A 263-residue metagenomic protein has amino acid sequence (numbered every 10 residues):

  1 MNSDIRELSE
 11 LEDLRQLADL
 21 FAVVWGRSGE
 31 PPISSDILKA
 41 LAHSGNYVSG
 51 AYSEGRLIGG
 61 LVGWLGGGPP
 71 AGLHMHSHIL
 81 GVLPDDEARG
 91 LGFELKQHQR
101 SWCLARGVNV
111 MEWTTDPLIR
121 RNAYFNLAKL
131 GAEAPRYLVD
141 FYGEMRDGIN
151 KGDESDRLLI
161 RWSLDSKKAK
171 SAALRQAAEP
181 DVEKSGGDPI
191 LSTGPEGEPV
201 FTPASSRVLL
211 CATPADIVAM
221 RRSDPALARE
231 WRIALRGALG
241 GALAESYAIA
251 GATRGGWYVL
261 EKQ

Functional and structural regions predicted by a protein language model:
I5-L83, G251-T253: A conserved beta-strand-loop-helix scaffold within acyl/acetyltransferase catalytic domains
E10-V23, A169-A173, A177, G186-A204: A short, well-structured alpha-helix characteristic of acyl/acetyltransferase catalytic modules
P70, L83-E94, R106, I119: Conserved glycine-rich acetyl-CoA-binding loop
L73-P84, R207-R222: Conserved acetyl-CoA binding element of GNAT-fold acetyltransferases
A88-C103, N122, W231-A234: Conserved acetyl-CoA-binding loop-helix of GNAT-fold acetyltransferases
C103-D116: Conserved GNAT acetyl-CoA-binding A-motif
T114, Y124, G131-N150, G251: Conserved catalytic-core motifs of GNAT/GCN5-like acyltransferases
F141-A173, E261-Q263: C-terminal "cap" of GNAT-fold acetyltransferases
